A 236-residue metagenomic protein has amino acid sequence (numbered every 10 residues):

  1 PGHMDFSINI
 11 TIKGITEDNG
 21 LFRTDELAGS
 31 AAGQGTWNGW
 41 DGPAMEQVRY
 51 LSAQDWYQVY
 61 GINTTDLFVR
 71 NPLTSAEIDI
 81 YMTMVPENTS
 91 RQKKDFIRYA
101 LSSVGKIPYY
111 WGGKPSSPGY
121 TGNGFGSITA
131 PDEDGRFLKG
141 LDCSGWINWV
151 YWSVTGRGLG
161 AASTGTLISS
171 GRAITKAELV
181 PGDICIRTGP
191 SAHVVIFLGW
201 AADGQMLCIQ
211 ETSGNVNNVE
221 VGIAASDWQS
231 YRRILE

Functional and structural regions predicted by a protein language model:
P1-E87: Membrane-proximal envelope biogenesis segments
S7-N9, A173, D227: Ser/Thr- (and often Asn-) enriched beta-sheet segments in non-cytosolic proteins
G14, G42-M45, K114, P118 (+1 more regions): Residue-level signal for alpha-helical context at structural boundaries
D41, S90, D142, S163 (+2 more regions): Helix N-cap and loop-to-helix transition residues
L51-S144, W152-V154: N-terminal capping segments
P108-L141, T188-Q229: Glycine-rich catalytic cores of cysteine/serine-nucleophile enzymes that process amide/ester linkages in cell-envelope
N148, W152-V221: ...with weaker cross-activation on analogous glycine-rich loops/strands in unrelated enzymes
Y231-E236: Long, low-complexity intrinsically disordered regions
